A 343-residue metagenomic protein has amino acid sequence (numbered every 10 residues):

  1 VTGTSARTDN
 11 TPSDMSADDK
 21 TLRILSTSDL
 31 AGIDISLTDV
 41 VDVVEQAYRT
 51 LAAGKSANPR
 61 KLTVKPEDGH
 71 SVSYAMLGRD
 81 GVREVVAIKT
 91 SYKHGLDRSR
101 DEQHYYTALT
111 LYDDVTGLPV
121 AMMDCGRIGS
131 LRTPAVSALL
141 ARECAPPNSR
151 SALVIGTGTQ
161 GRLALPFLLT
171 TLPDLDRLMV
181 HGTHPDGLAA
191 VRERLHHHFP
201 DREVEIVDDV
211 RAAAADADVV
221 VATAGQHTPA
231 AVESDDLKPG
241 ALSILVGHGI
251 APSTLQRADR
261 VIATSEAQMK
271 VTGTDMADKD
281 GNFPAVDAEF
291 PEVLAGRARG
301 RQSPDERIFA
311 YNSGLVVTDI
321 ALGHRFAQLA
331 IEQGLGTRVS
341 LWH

Functional and structural regions predicted by a protein language model:
T2-S130, A138, N148, V317-I320 (+2 more regions): N-terminal ligand-binding/catalytic initiation module
D29-D34, L255-H343: Adenosine-phosphate binding glycine-rich loop
C144-S151, D174, P239: Short helix-loop-beta connector
S151, D174-R177, E203, R260: Residues at the starts of beta-strands that form the adenosine-phosphate
T157-G158: Glycine-rich Rossmann-fold phosphate-binding loop(s) that bind the pyrophosphate of adenine dinucleotide cofactors
G161-R162: N-terminal Rossmann-fold NAD(P) dinucleotide-binding loop
T171-H198: NAD(P)-binding Rossmann-fold cofactor-contacting core
D201-D278: Rossmann-like adenosine-cofactor binding region
